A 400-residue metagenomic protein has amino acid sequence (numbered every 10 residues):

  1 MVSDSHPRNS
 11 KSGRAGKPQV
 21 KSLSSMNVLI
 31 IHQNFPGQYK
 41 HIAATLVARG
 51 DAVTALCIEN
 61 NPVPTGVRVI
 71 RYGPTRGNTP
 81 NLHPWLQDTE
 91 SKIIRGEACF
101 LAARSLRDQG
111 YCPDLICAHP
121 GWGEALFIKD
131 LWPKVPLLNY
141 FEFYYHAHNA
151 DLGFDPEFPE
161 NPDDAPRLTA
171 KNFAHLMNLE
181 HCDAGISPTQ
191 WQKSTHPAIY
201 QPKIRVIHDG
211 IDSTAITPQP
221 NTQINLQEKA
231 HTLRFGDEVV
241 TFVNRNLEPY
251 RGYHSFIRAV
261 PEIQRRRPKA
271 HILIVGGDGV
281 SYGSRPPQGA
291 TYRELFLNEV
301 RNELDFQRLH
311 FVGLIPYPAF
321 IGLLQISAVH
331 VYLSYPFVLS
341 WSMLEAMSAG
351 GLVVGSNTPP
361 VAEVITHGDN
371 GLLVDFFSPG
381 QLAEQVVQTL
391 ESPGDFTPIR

Functional and structural regions predicted by a protein language model:
V20-I70, I186: N-terminal subdomain of nucleotide-sugar transferases
R76-L86, K134-F173, T214-N225, F235 (+1 more regions): Acceptor-binding helix/loop patch of EC 2.4 sugar-transfer enzymes, predominantly nucleotide-sugar-dependent
W191, G210: Carbohydrate-associated surface elements
Q227-R251, I257-E262, I272-L273: Conserved donor-binding/catalytic core segment of Leloir-type glycosyltransferases
V280, S284-L314, P318: Nucleotide-activated donor-binding/catalytic signature segment of Leloir-type glycosyltransferases, i.e., the conserved
Y335: Aromatic "clamp/platform" in nucleotide-sugar-dependent glycosyltransferases that forms part of the donor/acceptor
L352-G355, L373: Short hydrophobic beta-strand element within catalytic cores of glycosyltransferases and related nucleotide-activated
H367-G368, L372-P379, Q388-G394: Conserved acidic donor-binding segment of nucleotide-sugar-dependent glycosyltransferases
